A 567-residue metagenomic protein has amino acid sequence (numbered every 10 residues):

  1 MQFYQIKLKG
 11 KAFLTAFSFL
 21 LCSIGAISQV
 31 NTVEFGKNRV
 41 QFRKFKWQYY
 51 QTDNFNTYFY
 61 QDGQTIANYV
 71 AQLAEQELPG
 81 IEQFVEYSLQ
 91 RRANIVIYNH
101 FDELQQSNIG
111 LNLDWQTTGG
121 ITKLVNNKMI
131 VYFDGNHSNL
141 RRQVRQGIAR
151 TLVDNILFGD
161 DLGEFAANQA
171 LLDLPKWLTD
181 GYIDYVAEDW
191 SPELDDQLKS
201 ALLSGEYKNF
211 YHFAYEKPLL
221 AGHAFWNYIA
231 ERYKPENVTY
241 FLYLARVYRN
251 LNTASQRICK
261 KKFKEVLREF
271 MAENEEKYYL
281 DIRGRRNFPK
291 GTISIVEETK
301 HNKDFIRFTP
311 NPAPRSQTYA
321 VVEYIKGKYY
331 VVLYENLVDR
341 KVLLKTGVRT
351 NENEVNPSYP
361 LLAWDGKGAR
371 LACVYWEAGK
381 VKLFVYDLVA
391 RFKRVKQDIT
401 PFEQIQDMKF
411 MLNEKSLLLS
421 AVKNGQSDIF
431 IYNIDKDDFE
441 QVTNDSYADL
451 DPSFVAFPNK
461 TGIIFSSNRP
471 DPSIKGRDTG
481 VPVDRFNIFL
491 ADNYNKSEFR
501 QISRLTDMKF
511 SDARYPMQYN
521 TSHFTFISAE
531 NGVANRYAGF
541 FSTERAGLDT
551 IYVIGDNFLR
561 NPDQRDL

Functional and structural regions predicted by a protein language model:
Q2-L14: Bacterial N-terminal signal peptides that target proteins for export
S23-G25: N-terminal signal peptide c-region/cleavage motif recognized by signal peptidases
S28-N168, P175, P192-E193: Juxtacatalytic substrate-recognition/specificity segment
N31-E34, N38-R39, W47-Y49, F213 (+3 more regions): Beta/coil-rich, acidic/histidine-enriched accessory regions frequently appended to metallopeptidases
I81, V153, L174-K264: Active-site-proximal alpha-helical
R141-R142, L174, H301-T318, V348-V374 (+4 more regions): Conserved beta-propeller blade repeats
D196, V322-V332, R349-N356, A372-F384 (+6 more regions): A flexible loop/linker signature enriched in serine peptidases of the S9 family
K290-I295, D339-L343, R391-K396, D437-Q441 (+4 more regions): Predominantly a core beta-strand signature of beta-propeller blades across repeat-based propeller domains
